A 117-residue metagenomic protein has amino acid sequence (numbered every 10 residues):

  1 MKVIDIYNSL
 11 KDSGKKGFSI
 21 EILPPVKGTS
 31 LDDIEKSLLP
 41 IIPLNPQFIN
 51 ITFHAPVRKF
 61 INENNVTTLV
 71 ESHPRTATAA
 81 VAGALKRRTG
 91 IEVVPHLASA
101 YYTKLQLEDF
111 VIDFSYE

Functional and structural regions predicted by a protein language model:
M1-I20, K27, K86: N-terminal amphipathic alpha-helix/helix-capping segment at the start of soluble metabolic enzymes
M1-I6, T29-I34, P40, V57-K59: N-terminal glycine-rich phosphate/pyrophosphate-binding loops that anchor nucleotide-derived ligands and cofactors
K2, E63-P95: Alpha-helix-loop-beta-strand connector modules within alpha/beta enzyme cores
N8-S13, L38-N45, A80-G90, V111-E117: Acidic (Asp/Glu)-rich catalytic clusters
K16-P24, Q47-I51, V93-L97: Hydrophobic faces of well-ordered beta-strands that scaffold small-molecule active sites in alpha/beta enzyme cores
P25-G28, L44-T78: Glycine-rich, proline-tolerant flexible connector loops at the mouths of alpha/beta enzymes
T29-E35, S99-Y116: Glycine-rich anion/phosphate-binding loops
